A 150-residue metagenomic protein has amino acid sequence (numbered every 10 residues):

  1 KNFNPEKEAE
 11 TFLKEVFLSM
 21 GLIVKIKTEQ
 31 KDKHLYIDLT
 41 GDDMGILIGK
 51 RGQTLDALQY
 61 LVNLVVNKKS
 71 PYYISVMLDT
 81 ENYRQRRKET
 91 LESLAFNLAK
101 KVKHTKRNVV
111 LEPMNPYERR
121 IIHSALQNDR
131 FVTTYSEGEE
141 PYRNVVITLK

Functional and structural regions predicted by a protein language model:
K1-K150: RNA-contacting regions in translation and RNA-metabolism proteins, encompassing KH/S1 modules where present
